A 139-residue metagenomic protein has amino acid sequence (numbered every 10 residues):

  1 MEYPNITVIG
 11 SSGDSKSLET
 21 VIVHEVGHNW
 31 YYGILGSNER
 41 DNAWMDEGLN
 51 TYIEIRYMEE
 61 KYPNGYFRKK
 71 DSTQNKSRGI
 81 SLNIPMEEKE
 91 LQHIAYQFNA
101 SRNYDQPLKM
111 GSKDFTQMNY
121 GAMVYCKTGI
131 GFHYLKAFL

Functional and structural regions predicted by a protein language model:
M1-L139: Hydrophobic alpha-helical and helix-loop surface patches within well-folded domains that function as non-catalytic
